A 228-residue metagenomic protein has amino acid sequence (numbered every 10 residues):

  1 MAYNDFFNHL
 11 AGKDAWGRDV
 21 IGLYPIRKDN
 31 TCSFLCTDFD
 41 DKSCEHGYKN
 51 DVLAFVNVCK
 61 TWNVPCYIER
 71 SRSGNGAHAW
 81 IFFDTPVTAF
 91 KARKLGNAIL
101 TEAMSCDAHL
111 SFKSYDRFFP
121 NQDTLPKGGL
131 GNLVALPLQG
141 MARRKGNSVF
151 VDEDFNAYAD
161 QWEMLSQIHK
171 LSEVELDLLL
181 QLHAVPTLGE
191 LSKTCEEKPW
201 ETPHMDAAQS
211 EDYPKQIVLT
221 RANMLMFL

Functional and structural regions predicted by a protein language model:
M1-N75, F82-K94, A98, S105: Signature for HUH/AEP ssDNA processing cores
T31, T37, T61, T85-T88 (+6 more regions): Residue-identity detector for threonine
N50, T101, L138-G140: Generic detector of bulky aromatic hydrophobic side chains
H78-W80, G146-N147: Short, solvent-exposed polar/charged micro-motifs at secondary-structure junctions
C106-L228: C-terminal accessory nucleic-acid interaction domains of nucleic acid-metabolism proteins
